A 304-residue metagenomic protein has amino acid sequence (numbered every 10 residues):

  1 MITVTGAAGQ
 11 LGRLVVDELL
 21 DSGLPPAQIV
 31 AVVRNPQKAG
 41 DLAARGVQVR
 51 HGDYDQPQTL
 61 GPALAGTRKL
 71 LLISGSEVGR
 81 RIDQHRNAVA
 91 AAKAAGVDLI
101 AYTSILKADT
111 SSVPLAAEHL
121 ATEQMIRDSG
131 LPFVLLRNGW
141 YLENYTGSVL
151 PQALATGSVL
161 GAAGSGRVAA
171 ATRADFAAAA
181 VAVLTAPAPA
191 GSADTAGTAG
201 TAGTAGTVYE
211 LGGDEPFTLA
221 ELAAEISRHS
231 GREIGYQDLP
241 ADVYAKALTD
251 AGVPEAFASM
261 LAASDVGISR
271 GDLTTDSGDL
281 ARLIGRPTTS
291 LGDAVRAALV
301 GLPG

Functional and structural regions predicted by a protein language model:
M1-K38, D55-Q58, A63-A65, S76-R86 (+7 more regions): Oxidoreductase cofactor-interface core, primarily capturing Rossmann-like NAD(P)-dependent enzymes
A43-Q56: Rossmann-fold cofactor-recognition segment
T59, K69, D293: Residue-level recognition of oxygen-bearing side chains
I73: Conserved beta-strand segments of the P-loop GTPase G domain that flank and frequently precede/overlap
D242-G304: A hydrophobic C-terminal alpha-helical subdomain
